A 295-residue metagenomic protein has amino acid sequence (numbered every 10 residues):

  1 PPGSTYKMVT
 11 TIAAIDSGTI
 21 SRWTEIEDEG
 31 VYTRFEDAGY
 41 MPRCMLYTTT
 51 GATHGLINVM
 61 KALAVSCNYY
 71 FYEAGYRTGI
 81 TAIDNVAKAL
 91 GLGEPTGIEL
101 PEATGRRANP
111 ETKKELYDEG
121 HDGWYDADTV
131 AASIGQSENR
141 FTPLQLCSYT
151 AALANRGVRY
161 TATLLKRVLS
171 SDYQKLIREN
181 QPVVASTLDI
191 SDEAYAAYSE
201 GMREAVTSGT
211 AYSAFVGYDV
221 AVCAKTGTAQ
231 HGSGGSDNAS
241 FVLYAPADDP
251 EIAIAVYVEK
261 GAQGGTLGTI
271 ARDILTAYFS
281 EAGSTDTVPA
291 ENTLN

Functional and structural regions predicted by a protein language model:
P1-S4, V9-V256, L294-N295: Beta-lactam-recognizing serine transpeptidase/beta-lactamase-like catalytic domain environment
L146, Q263-R272: Short, charged, low-complexity patches
K175-A185, R272-N295: Short, gly/Ser/Thr-rich active-site loops of penicillin-recognizing serine hydrolases
V258-G261: Ligand-site clamp/hinge motif
